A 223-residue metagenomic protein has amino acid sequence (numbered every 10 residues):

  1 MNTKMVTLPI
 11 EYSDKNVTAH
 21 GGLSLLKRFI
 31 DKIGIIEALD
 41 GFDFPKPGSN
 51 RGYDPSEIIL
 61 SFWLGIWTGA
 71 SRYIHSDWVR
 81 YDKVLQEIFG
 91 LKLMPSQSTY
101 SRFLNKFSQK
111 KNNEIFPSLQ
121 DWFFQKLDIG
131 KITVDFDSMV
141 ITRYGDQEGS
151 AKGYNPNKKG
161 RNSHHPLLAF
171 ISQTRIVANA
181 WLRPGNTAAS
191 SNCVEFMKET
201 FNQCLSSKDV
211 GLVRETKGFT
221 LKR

Functional and structural regions predicted by a protein language model:
M1-D209: Dynamic "connector" segments at or just before major functional cores
D137, D209-T220: Acidic/histidine-rich, metal-coordinating catalytic segments
G145, L221-R223: A short acidic (Asp/Glu
A189, T220-L221: Alpha-helix N-cap/loop-to-helix initiation residues
